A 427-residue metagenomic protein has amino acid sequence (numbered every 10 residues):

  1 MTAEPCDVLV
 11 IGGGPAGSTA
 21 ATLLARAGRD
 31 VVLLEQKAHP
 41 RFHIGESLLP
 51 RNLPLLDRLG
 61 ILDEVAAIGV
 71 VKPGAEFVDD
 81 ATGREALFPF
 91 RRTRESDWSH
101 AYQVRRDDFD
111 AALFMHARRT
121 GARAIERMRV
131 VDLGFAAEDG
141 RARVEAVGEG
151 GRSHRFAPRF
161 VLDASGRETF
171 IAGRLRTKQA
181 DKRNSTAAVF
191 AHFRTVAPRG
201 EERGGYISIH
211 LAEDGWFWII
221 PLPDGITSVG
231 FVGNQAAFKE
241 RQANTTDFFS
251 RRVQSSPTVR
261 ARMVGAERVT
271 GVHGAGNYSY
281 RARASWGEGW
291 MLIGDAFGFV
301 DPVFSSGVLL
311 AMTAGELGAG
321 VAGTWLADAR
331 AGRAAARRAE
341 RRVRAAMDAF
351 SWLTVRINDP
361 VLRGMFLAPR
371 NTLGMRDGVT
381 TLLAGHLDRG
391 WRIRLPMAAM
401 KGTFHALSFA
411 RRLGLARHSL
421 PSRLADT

Functional and structural regions predicted by a protein language model:
T2-G14: Beta1/beta-strand and adjacent pyrophosphate-binding region of the FAD-binding site in flavoprotein oxidoreductases
G17-S18: N-terminal Rossmann-fold NAD(P) dinucleotide-binding loop
A25-I44: Glycine-rich FAD pyrophosphate-binding loop
H43-T82: N-terminal FAD cofactor-binding segment of flavoenzymes
I68, A237-V321, A327, R333-A334: FAD/FMN-dependent oxidoreductases across multiple families
R94-M115, K239-N244: Short beta-strand to alpha-helix junction loop
H116-V259: Predominantly flavin-linked oxidoreductase catalytic cores and closely associated redox partners
G320-T427: C-terminal helical "tail/cap" subdomain of flavin- and related membrane-associated enzymes
